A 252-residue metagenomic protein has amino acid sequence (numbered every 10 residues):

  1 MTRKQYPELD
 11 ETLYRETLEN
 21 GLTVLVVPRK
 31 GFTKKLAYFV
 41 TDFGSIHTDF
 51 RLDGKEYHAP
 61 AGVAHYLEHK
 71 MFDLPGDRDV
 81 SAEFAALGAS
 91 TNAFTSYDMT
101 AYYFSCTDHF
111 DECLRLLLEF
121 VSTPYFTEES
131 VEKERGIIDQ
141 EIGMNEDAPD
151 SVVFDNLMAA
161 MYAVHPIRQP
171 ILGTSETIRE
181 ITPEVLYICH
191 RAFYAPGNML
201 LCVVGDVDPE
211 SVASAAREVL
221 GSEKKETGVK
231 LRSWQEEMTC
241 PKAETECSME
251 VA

Functional and structural regions predicted by a protein language model:
M1-D79, Y187-A252: His/Glu-rich zincin catalytic helix
P75-C189, E210, T239: Acidic/histidine-enriched segments that form metal/cofactor-coordinating and catalytic pocket/exosite environments
